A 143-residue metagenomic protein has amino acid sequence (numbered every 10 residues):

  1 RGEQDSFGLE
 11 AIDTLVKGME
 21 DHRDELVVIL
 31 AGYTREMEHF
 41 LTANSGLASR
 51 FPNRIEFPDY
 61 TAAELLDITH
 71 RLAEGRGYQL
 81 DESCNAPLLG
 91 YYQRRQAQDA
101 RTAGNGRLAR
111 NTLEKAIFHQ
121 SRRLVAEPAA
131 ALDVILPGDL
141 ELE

Functional and structural regions predicted by a protein language model:
R1-I29, R35-A48: Conserved catalytic/switch belt of AAA+ P-loop NTPases
I12-V16, E38, H70, R110 (+1 more regions): Short, well-ordered alpha-helical packing segments
L15, V28, F51, L65 (+2 more regions): Conserved RecA-like P-loop NTPase ATPase core
H22, L72-G75, K115-H119: Phosphate/oxyanion-binding loops and surfaces in catalytic or ligand/nucleic-acid-binding neighborhoods
I29-G32, I55-P58: Conserved beta-strand segments of the P-loop GTPase G domain that flank and frequently precede/overlap
T34-E36, Y92-Q93, E141: Short, internal active-site loops enriched in acidic
H39-T42, F57-T102, R122-P128: Conserved C-terminal "switch" segment of AAA+ ATPases
Q79-L80, R95-E143: C-terminal helical "lid" subdomain and adjoining coupling/linker elements of P-loop NTPases
